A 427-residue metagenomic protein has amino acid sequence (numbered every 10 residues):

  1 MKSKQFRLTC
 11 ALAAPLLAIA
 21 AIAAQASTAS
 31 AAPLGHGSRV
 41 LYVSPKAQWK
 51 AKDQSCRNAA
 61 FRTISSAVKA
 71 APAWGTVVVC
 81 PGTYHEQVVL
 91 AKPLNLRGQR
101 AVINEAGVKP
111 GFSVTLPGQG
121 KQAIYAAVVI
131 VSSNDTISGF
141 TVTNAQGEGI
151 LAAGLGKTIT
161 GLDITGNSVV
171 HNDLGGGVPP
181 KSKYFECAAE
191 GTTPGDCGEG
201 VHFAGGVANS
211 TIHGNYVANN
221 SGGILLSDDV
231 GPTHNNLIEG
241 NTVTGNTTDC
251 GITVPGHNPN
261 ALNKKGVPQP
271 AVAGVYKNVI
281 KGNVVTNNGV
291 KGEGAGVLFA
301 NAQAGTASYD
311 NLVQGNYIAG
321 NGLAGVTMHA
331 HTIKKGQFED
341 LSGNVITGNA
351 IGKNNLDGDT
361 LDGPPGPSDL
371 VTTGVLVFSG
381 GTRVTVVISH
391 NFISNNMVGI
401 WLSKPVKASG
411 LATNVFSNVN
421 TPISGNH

Functional and structural regions predicted by a protein language model:
K2-A13: Bacterial N-terminal signal peptides that target proteins for export
A18-T28: C-terminal segment of classical bacterial N-terminal signal peptides
S30-S66, A70: Right-handed parallel beta-helix/beta-solenoid
K46-A51, G75, G82-T83, R100-V102: Acidic glycine-/aspartate-rich tracts in secreted/extracellular proteins
S65, K69-A73, Y84-R97, I103-T160 (+1 more regions): Extracellular beta-strand-rich solenoid/capping regions of secreted or surface-exposed proteins that bind or remodel
V78, V89, N95-R97, N104 (+16 more regions): Extracellular beta-strand solenoid repeats
K109-V129, N144-G156, G177-G205, A218-T233 (+7 more regions): Extracellular beta-strand/beta-solenoid scaffold signature
